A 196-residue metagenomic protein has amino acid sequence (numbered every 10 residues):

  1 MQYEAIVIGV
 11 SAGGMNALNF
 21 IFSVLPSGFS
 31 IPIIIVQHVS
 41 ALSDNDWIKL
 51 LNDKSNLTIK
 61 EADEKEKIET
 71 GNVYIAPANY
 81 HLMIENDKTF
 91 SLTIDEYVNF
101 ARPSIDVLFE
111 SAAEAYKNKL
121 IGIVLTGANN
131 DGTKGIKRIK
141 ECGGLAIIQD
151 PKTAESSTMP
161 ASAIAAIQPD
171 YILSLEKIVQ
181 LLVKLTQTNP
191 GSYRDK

Functional and structural regions predicted by a protein language model:
M1-K196: Conserved acid/base catalytic micro-environments in cytosolic active-site loops
